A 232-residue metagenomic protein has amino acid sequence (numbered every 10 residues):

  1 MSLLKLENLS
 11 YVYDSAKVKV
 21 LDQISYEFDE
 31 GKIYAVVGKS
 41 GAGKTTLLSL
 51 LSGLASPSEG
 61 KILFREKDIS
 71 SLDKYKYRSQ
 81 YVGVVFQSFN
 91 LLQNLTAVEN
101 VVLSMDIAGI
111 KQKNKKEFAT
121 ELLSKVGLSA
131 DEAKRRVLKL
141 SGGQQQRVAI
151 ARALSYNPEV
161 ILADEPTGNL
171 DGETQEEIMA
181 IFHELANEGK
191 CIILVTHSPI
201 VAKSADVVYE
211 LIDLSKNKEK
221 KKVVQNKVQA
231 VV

Functional and structural regions predicted by a protein language model:
S52: Helix-to-loop junction immediately C-terminal to a conserved catalytic motif
G60-I69: Conserved ABC transporter NBD signature motif
I69-G83, N187: ABC ATPase NBD coupling module
K113-D131: Conserved ABC ATPase "signature" region
R136-L140, Q144: Conserved ABC ATPase signature
N157: Conserved catalytic motifs of ABC-family nucleotide-binding domains
I161-D164: Catalytic Walker B motif of ABC-type/P-loop ATPase nucleotide-binding domains
